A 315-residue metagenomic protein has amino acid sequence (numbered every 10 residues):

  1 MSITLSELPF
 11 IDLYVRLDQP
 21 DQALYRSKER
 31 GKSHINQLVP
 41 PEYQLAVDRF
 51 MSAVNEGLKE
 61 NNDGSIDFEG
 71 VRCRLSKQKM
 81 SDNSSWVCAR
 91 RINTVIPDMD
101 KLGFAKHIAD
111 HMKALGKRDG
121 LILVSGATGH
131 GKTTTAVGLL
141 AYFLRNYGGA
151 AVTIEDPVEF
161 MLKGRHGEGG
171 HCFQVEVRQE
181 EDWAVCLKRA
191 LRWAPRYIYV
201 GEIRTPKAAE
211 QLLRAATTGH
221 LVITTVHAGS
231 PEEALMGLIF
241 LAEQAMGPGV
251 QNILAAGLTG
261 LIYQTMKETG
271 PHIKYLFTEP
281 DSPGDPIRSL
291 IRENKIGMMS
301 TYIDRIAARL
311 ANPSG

Functional and structural regions predicted by a protein language model:
M1-G315: Short, flexible helix-loop junctions that flank or precede catalytic/ligand sites
